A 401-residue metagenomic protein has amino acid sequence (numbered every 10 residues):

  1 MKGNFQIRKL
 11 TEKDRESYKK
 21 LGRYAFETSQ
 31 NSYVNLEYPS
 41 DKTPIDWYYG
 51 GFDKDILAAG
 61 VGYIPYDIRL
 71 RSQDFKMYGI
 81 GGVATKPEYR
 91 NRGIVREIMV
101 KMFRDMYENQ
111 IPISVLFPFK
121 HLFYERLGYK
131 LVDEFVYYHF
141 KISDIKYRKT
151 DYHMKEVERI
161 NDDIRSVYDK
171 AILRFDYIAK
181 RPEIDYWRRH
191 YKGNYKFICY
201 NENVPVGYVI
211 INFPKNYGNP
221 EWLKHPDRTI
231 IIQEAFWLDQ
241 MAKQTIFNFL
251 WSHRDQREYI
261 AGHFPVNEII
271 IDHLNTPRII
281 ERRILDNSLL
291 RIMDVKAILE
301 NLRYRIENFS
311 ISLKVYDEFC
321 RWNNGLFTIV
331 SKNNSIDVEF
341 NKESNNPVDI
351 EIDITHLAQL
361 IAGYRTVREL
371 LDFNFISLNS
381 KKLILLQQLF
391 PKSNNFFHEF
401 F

Functional and structural regions predicted by a protein language model:
M1-P65, S72-G79, I145-D185, P226-I230: Short amphipathic alpha-helix that is part of the acyltransferase structural core
P39-I45, R188-K192, Q359-I361: Short loop/turn motifs at secondary-structure junctions and domain boundaries
P65, Y129-K149, Q233-F401: Active-site/acyl-donor-binding loops of N-acyltransferases
I80-R90, T229-Q240, H356: A short, internal acetyl-CoA/4′-phosphopantetheine-binding micro-motif in the GNAT/acyltransferase core
Y89-K101, M241-T245: Conserved acetyl-CoA pyrophosphate-binding loop and the N-cap/start of the following alpha-helix in GNAT-like
M99, R104-P118, D255-P265: Conserved GNAT acetyl-CoA-binding A-motif
F135-Q233, Q240-Q244, N248-F249, M293-E307 (+1 more regions): Amide-forming acyltransferase catalytic core, primarily the GNAT-like/NAT-type and related acyltransferase folds
